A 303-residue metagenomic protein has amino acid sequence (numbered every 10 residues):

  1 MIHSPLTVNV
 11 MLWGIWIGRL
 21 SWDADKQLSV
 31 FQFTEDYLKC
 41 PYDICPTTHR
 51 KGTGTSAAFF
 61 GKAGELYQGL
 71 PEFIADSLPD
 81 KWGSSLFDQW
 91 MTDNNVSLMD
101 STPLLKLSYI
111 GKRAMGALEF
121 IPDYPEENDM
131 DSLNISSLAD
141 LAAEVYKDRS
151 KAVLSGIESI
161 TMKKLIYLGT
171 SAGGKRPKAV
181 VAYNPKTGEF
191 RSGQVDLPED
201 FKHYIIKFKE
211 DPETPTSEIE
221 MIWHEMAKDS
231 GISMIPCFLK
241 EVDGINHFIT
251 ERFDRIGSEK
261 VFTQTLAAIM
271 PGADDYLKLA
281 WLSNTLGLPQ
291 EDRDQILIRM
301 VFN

Functional and structural regions predicted by a protein language model:
M1-N303: Phosphate/dinucleotide-binding and metal-coordinating scaffold of catalytic cores in nucleotide-dependent enzymes
